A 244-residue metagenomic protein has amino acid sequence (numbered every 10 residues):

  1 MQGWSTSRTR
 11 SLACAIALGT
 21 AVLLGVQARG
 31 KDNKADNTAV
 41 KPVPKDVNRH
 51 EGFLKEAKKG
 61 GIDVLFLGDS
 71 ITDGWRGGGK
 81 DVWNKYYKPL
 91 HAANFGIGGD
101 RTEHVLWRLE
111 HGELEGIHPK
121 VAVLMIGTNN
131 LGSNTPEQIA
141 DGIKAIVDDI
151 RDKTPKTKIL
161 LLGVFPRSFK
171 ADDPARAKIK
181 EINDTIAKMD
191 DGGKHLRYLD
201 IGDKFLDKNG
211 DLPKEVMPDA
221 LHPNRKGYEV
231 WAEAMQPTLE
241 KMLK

Functional and structural regions predicted by a protein language model:
M1-L67, I71-Y86, K241-K244: N-terminal secretory targeting modules
R29, K144, G192: Carbohydrate-interacting regions of secretory-pathway proteins
A35-K41, R76, N94-H104, G132: Acidic/histidine-rich helix-loop elements that form or flank divalent-metal/phosphate-binding sites at the catalytic
G52, I62, F66, D100 (+9 more regions): Extracytoplasmic/secreted proteins, especially bacterial periplasmic and envelope-associated proteins
D63-G68, H91-G96, K120-I126, N130 (+3 more regions): Structural recognition of the beta-strand scaffold that forms the well-ordered cores of secreted hydrolase catalytic
T72, G99, D203: Short, glycine/acidic-enriched loop or turn micro-motifs at the edges of active sites
D73-K88, T102-K144, D149, K153-K156 (+2 more regions): Oxyanion-hole/transition-state-stabilizing segment in secreted/luminal serine hydrolases and related acyltransferases
P166-K244: Catalytic His-Asp segment of secreted/periplasmic serine-dependent ester chemistry enzymes
